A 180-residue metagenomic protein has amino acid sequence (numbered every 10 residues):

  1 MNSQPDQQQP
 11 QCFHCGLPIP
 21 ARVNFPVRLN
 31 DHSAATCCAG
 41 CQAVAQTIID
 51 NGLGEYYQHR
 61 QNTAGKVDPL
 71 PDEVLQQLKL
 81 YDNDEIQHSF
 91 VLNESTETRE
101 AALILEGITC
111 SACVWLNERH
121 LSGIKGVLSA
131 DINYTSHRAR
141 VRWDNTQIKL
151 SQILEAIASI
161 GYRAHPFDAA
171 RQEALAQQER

Functional and structural regions predicted by a protein language model:
M1-R180: Flexible metal-binding regulatory segments at protein termini and peripheral loops
